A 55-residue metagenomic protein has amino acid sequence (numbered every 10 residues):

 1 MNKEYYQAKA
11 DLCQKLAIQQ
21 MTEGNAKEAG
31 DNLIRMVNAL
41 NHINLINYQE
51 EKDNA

Functional and structural regions predicted by a protein language model:
M1-Q7: Short, charge/polar-rich alpha-helical segments
A8-A55: Short, charge-rich amphipathic interface segments used for partner binding and complex assembly
